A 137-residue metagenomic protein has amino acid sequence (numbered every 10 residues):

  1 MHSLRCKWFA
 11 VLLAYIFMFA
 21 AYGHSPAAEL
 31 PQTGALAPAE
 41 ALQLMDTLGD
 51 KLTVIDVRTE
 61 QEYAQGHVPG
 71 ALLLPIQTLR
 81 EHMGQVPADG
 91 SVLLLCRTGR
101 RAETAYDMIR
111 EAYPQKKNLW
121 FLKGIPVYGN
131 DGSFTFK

Functional and structural regions predicted by a protein language model:
H2-W8, Y15, F19-L44, L48-L52 (+3 more regions): Rhodanese-like catalytic fold shared by cysteine-dependent sulfurtransferases and DSP/PTP-type phosphatases
D56: Phosphate-rich cofactor/ligand-interacting catalytic cores and adjacent structured alpha/beta frameworks
L95: Short, surface-exposed ligand- or partner-binding patches at beta-edge/loop junctions that are enriched in aromatics
